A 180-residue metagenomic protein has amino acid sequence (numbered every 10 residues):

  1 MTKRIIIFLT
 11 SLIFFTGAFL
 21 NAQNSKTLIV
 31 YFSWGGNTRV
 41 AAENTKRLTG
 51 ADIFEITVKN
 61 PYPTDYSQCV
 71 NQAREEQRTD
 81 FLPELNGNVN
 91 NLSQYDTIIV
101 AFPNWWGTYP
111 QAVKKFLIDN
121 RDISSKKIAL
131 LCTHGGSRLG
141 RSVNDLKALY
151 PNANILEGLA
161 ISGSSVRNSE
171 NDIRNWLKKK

Functional and structural regions predicted by a protein language model:
M1-Q23: Bacterial Sec-dependent N-terminal signal peptides
G17-T97, G107-Y109, D119, D172-K179: N-terminal beta1-alpha1-beta2 submodule of the flavodoxin-like/Rossmannoid cofactor-binding fold
V40, Q111-K115, R141-N144, N168-N171: Generic recognition of short, well-ordered alpha-helical segments
L92, I118-S125, A148-Y150: Short, conserved loop/helix-junction motifs that constitute active-site signature segments in enzyme catalytic cores
F102-P103: Glycine-rich, N-terminal phosphate-binding loop of Rossmann-like dinucleotide-binding domains
A129-S165: Short, glycine-/small-residue-rich phosphate/pyrophosphate-handling segment
L156-K180: Glycine-rich phosphate/pyrophosphate-binding loop and the adjoining helix
